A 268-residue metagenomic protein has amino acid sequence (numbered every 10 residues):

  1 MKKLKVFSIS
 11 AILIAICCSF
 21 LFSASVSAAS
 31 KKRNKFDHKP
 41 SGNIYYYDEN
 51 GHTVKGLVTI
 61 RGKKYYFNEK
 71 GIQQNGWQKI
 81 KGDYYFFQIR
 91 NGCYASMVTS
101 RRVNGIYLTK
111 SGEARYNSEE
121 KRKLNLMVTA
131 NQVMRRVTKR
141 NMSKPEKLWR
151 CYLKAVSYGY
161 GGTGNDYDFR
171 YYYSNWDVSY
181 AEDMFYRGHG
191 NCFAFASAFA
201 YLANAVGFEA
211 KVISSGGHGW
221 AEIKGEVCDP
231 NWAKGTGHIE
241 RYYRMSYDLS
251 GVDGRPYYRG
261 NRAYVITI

Functional and structural regions predicted by a protein language model:
M1-K3: N-terminal secretory signal peptides that target proteins for export/translocation
K5-L13, C18-V128, I213-G216, W220-G225 (+2 more regions): Extracellular adhesion/carbohydrate-binding repeat motifs centered on closely spaced tryptophans
K123-M184: Secondary-structure boundary elements
K154, F195, R259-G260: Tryptophan-centric aromatic hotspots in well-structured domains and transmembrane helices
A155, F208, V212-G217, P230-A233 (+1 more regions): Active-site-proximal beta-strand/loop segments in catalytic clefts of secreted hydrolases
G159, G225, W232: Short, small-residue-rich loop/turn micro-motifs
T163-G219, K224: Active-site neighborhood of thiol-dependent amide/isopeptide-bond enzymes
